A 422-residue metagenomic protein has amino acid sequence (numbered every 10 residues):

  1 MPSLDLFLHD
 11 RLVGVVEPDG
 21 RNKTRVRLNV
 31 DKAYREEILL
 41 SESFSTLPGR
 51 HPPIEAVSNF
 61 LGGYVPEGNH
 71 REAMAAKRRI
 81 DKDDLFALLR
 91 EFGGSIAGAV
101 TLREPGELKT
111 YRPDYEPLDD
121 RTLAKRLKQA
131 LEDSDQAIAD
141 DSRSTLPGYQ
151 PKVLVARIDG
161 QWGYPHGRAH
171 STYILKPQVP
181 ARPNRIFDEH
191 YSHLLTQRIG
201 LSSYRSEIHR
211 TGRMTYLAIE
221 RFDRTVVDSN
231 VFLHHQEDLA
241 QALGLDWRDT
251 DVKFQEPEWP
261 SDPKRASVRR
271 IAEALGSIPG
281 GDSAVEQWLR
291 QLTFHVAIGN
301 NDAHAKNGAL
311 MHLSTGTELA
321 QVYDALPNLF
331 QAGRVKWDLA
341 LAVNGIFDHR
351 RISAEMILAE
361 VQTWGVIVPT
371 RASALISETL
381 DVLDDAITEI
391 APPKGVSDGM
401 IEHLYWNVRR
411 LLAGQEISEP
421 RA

Functional and structural regions predicted by a protein language model:
M1-A422: Phosphate/dinucleotide-binding and metal-coordinating scaffold of catalytic cores in nucleotide-dependent enzymes
